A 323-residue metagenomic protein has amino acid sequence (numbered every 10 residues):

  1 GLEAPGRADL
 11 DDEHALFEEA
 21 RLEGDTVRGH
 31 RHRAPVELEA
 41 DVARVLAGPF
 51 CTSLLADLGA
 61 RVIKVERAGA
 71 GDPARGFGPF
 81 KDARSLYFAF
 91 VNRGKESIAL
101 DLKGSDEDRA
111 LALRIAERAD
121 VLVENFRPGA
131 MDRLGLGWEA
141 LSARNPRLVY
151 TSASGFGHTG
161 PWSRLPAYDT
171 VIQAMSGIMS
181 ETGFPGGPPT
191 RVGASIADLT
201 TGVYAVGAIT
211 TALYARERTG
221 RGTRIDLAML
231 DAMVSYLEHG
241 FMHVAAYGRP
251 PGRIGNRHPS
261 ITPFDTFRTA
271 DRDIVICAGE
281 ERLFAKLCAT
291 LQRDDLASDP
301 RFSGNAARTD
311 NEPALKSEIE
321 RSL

Functional and structural regions predicted by a protein language model:
A4-A8, A15-L16, A20, T26 (+1 more regions): Short linear motifs in low-complexity or flexible loops
G6, Y87-A89, D265: Residue-level detector of beta-strand structural context in well-folded domains
E39-A208, A212-R218: N-terminal helix-loop segment corresponding to the beta1-alpha1 unit of nucleotide/adenylate-binding folds
G69, G155-G157, M229-V234, D271 (+1 more regions): Glycine-rich beta-alpha junction loops
G71-P73, A245-P251: Short Pro/Gly-enriched beta-strand edge/turn motifs at strand-loop
H158, G186-I196, E217-M233, G252-P259 (+1 more regions): Conserved Rossmann-fold dehydrogenase catalytic segment
G202-T223, S235-Y247, C288-D295: Oxidoreductase and adenylate-handling cofactor-binding alpha/beta cores
R257, T262-L323: Aromatic-enriched alpha-helical interface/lid elements that frame and gate functional surfaces
